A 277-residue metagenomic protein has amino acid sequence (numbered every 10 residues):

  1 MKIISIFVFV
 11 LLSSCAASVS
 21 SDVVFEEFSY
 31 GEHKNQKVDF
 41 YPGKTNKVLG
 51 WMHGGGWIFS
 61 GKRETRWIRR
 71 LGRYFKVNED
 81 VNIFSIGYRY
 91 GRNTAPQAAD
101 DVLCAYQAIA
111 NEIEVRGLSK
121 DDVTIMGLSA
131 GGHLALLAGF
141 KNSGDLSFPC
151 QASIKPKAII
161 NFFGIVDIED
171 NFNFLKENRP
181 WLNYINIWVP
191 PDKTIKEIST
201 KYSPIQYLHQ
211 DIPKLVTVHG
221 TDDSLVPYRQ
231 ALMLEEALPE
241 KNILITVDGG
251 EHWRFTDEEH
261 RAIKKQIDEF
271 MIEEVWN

Functional and structural regions predicted by a protein language model:
S18-K44, A95: N-terminal cap/lid segment of alpha/beta-hydrolase-fold proteins
N46-G56: Short beta-strand element of the alpha/beta-hydrolase
R63-F84: Short amphipathic alpha-helix adjacent to the substrate-entry channel of hydrolases
T94-E114: Alpha/beta-hydrolase active-site loop
Q107-N173: Primarily recognizes the serine-hydrolase "nucleophile elbow" in alpha/beta-hydrolase and SGNH/GDSL folds
D170-Q206: Mobile cap/lid helix-loop segments that gate and shape the active-site cleft of serine hydrolases
D211, V216-H219, D223: Short beta-strand/loop motif that positions the catalytic acidic residue of the alpha/beta-hydrolase fold
V218, L225-N277: C-terminal catalytic histidine-bearing segment of alpha/beta-hydrolase fold enzymes
